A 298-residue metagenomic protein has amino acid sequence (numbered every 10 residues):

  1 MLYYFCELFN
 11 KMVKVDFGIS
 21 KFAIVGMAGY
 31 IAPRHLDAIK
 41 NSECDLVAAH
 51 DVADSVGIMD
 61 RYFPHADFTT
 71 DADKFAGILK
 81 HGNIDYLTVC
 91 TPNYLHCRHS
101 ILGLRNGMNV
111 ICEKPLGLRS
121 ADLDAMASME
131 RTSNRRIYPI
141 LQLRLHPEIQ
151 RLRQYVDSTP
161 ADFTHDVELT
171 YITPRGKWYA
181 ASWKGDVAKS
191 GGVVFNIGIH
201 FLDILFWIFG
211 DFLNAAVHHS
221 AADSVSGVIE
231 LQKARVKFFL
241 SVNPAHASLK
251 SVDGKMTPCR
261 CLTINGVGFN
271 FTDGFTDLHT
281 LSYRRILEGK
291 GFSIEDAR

Functional and structural regions predicted by a protein language model:
L2-D16, K74, Y86-T88, R284-R298: C-terminal helix-rich "cap/oligomerization" subdomain common to oxidoreductases
L2-P64: N-terminal Rossmann-like dinucleotide-binding module
Y4, G117-K177: A contiguous active-site-proximal alpha/beta segment in oxidoreductase catalytic domains
H35, A66-A127: Beta-loop-alpha module in the N-terminal Rossmann-like domain of NAD(P)-dependent dehydrogenases, especially those
L46, I84-L87, A161-T164: Local beta-strand N-terminus motif with an aromatic residue
K177-A247, R298: Rossmann-like dinucleotide-binding domain that binds NAD(P)(H)
M256-R298: C-terminal helical cap and adjacent loop that interface with cofactors, partners, or active-site loops
